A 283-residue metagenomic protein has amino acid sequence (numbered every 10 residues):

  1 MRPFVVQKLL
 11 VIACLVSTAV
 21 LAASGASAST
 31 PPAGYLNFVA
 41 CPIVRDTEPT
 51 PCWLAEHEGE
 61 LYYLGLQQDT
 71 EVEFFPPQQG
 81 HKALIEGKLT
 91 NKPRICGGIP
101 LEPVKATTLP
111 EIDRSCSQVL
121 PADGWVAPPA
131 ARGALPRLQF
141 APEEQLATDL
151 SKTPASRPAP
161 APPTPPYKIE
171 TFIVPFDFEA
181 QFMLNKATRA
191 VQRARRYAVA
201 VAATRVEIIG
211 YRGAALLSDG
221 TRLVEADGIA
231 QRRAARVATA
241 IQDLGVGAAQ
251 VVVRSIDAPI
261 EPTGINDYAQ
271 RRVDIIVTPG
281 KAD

Functional and structural regions predicted by a protein language model:
L10-V20: Bacterial N-terminal signal peptides
A22-S29: Boundary at the C-terminal end of the N-terminal hydrophobic targeting segment
P32-P49: Structural detector for short beta-strands of small beta-barrel domains
T47-L66: OB-fold (S1/OB) nucleic-acid-binding surfaces
T70-E86: Short nucleic-acid-contacting surface segments enriched for D/E, G, S/T with interspersed K/R
K88-P93: Short, charged beta-turn/beta-strand-edge "cap" motif at the junction between a beta-strand and an adjacent loop
R94-V206, D219, N266-Y268, T278-D283: Periplasmic peptidoglycan-binding/tethering modules of Gram-negative envelope proteins
R212-D283: Periplasmic OmpA-like peptidoglycan-binding domain that tethers envelope proteins to the cell wall
